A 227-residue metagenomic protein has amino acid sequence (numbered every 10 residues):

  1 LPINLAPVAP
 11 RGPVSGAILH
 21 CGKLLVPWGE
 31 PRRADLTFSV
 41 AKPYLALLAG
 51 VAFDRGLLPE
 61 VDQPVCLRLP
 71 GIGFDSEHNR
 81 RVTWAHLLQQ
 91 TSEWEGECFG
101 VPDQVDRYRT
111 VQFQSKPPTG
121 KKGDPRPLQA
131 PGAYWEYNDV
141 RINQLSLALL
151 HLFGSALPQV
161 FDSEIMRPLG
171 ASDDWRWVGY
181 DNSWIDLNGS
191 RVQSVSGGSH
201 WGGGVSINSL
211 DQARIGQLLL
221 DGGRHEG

Functional and structural regions predicted by a protein language model:
P2-G12, T37, A41, A52-W135: Active-site-proximal loop and beta-strand segments within enzyme catalytic domains
P2-P31: A short, well-structured edge-of-sheet supersecondary motif
G22, L36-V61, L87, L145-L149 (+2 more regions): Active-site SXXK
K23-G29, C98-N182, G203: Catalytic-site signature segments of enzymes, centered on catalytic residues
P31-R32, G222: A generic structural motif
S39, P43, P59, H78 (+5 more regions): Soluble non-cytosolic domains of exported or imported proteins
R55-E95, H151-G202: Active-site helix/loop module of the DD-peptidase/beta-lactamase fold, centered on the serine-lysine SxxK catalytic
I185, V205-S209, A213-R214, L220 (+1 more regions): Long, repeat-rich segments with strong aromatic
